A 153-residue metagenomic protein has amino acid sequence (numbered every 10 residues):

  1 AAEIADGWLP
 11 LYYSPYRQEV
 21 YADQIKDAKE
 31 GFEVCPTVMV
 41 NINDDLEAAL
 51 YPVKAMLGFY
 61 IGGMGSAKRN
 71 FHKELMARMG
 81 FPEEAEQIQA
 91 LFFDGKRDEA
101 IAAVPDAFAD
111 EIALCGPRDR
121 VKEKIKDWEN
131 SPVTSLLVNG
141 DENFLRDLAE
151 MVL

Functional and structural regions predicted by a protein language model:
A1-L153: Active-site-adjacent structural elements that line small-molecule/cofactor binding pockets in enzymes
